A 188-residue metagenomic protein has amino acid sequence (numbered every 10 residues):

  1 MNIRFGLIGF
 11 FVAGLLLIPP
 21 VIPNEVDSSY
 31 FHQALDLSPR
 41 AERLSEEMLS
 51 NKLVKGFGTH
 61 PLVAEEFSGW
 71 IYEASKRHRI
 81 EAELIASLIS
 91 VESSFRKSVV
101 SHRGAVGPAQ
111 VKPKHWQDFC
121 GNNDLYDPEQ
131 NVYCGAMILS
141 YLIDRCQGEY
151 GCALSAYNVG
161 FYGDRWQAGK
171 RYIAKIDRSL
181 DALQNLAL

Functional and structural regions predicted by a protein language model:
R4-V21: Hydrophobic membrane-insertion alpha-helices, especially the h-region of bacterial N-terminal signal peptides
N24-L188: Catalytic glycan-binding domains that act on GlcNAc-containing polysaccharides
